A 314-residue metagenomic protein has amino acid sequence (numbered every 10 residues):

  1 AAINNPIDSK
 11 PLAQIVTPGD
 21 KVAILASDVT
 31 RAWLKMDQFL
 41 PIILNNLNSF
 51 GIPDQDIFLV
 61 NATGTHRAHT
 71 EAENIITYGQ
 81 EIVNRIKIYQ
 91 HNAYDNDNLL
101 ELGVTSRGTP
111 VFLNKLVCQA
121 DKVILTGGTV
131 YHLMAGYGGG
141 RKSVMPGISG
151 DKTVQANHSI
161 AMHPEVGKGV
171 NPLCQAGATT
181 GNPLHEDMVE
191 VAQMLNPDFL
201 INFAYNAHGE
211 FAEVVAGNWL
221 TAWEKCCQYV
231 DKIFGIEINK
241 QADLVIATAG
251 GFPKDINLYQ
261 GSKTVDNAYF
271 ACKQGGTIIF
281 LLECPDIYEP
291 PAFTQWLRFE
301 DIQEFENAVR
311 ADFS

Functional and structural regions predicted by a protein language model:
A1-I3: N-terminal amphipathic/basic leader segments beginning at the initiator methionine
I7-L25, G51-D54, L195, I236-D243 (+1 more regions): Glycine-rich phosphate/diphosphate-binding loops that line cofactor/substrate pockets in enzymes
K21-W33, F58-T65, L125, I246-T248: Short glycine-rich or small-residue beta-strand-to-loop segments that form or flank ligand, phosphate, metal/Fe-S
A32-I52, G261-C272: Histidine-anchored nucleotide/phosphate-binding helix
A68-G138: An acidic, phosphate/nucleotide-engaging active-site surface
T105, P110-C118, T126-L195, F199-I201: Conserved phosphate- and dinucleotide-binding cores of soluble alpha/beta proteins, encompassing both enzyme active
G169-F252: Membrane-embedded hairpin module used as a gating/binding unit in multi-pass transport and secretion proteins
D255-S314: C-terminal catalytic subdomain
